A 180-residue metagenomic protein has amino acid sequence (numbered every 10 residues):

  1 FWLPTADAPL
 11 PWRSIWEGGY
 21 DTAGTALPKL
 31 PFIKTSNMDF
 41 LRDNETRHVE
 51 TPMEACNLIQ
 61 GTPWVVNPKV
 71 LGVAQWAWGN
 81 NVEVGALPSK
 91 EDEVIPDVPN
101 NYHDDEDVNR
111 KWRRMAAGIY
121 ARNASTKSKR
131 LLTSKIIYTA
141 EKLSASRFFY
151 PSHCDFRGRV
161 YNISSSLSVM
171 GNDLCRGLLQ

Functional and structural regions predicted by a protein language model:
F1-Q180: Non-catalytic nucleic-acid-binding interfaces of large nucleic-acid enzymes and RNP effectors
